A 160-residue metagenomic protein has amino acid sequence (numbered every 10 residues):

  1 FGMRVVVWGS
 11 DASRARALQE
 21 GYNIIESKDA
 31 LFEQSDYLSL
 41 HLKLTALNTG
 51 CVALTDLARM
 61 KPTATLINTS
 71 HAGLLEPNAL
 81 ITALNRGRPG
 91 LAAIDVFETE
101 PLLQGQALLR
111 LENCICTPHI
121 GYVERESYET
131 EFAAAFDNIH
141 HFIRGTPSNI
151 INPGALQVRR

Functional and structural regions predicted by a protein language model:
F1-V6: Conserved anion/nucleotide-ligand pocket segment
G9: Conserved acidic E/D residue at the C-terminus of a beta-strand in Rossmann-like folds
A12-A107: Rossmann-like adenosine-cofactor binding region
E98-R160: C-terminal helix-to-coil terminal segments
